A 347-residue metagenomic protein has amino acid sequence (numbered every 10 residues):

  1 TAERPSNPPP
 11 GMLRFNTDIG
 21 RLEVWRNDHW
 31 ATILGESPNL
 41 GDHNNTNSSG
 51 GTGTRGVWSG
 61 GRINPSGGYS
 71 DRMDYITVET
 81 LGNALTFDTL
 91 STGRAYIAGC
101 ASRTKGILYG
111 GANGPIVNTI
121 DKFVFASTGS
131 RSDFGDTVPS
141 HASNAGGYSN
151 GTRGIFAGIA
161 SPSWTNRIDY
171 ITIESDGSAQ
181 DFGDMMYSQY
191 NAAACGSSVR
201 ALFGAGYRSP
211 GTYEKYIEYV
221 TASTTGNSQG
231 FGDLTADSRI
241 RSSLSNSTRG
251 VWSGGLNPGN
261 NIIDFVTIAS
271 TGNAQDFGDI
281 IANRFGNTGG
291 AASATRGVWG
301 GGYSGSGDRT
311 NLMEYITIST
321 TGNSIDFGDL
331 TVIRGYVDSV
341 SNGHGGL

Functional and structural regions predicted by a protein language model:
T1-L347: Polar, enzyme-active/binding microenvironments
